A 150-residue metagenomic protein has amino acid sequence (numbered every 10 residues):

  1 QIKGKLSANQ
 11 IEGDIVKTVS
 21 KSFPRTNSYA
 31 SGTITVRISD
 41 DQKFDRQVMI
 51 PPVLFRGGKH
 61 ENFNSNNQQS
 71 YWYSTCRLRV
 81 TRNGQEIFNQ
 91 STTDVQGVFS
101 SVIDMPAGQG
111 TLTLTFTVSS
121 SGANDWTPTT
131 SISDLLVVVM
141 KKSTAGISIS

Functional and structural regions predicted by a protein language model:
Q1-E12, V16-K17, S22: Low-complexity, small-hydrophobic/phenylalanine-enriched stretches that adopt extended beta/coil conformations used
T18-S150: Extracellular jelly-roll beta-sandwich "head" domains, especially the C-terminal globular C1q domain
